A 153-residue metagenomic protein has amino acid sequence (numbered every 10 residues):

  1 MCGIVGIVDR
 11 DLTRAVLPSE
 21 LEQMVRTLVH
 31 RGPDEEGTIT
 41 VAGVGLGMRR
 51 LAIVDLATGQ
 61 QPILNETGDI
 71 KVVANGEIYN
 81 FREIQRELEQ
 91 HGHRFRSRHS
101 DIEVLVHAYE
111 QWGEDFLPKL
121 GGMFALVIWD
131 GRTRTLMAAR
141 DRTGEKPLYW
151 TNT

Functional and structural regions predicted by a protein language model:
M1-T153: N-terminus-centric sequence/structural signature that marks the extreme N-terminus and adjacent "lid/interface" module
